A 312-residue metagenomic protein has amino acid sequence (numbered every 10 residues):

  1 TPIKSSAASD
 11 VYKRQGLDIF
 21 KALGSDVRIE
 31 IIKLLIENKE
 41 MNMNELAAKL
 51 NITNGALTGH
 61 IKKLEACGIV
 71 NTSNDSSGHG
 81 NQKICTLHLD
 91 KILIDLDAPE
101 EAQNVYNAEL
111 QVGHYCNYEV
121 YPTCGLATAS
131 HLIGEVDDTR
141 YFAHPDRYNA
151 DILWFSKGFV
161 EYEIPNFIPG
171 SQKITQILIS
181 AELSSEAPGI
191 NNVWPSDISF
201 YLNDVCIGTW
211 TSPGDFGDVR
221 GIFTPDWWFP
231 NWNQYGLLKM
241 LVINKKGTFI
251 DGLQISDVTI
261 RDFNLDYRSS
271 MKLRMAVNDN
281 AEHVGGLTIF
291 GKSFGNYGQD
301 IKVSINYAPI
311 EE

Functional and structural regions predicted by a protein language model:
T1-A8, Y12: Single conserved hydrophobic/aromatic residue that forms the stacking wall/gate of nucleotide- or nucleobase-binding
K21-S25, N42, D75-D97: Short, cationic-aromatic polyanion-contact patches
A48, E65-A66: Alpha-helical residues within the helix-turn-helix
D90-W154, G158: Amphipathic alpha-helical dimerization/coiled-coil segments that flank or bridge DNA-binding/regulatory modules
Y141-L153, T211-Y267, H283: Extended, solvent-exposed segments with strong compositional bias
D151-Q172, I255-T259: Short beta-strands within extracellular/lumenal beta-sheet-rich domains
K173-N192: A short beta-strand element within beta-rich, extracytoplasmic domains of secreted/secretory-pathway proteins
N191-L202: Short coil-to-beta strand junction motifs in C2/discoidin
